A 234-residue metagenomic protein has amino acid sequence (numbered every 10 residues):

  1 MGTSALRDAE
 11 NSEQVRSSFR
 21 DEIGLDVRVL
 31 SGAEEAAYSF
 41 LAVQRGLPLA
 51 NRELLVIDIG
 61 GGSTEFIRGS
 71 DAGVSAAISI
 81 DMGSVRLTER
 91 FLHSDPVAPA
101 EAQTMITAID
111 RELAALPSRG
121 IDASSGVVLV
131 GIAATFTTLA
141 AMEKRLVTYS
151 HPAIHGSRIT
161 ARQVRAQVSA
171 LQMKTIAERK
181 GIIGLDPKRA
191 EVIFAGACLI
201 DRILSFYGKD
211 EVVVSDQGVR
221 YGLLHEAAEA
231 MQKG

Functional and structural regions predicted by a protein language model:
T3-E53, R68-G234: Helical "lid/coupling" subdomains associated with nucleotide-phosphate turnover
L55-S63: A generic, well-ordered mixed alpha/beta core segment in the N-terminal half of proteins
